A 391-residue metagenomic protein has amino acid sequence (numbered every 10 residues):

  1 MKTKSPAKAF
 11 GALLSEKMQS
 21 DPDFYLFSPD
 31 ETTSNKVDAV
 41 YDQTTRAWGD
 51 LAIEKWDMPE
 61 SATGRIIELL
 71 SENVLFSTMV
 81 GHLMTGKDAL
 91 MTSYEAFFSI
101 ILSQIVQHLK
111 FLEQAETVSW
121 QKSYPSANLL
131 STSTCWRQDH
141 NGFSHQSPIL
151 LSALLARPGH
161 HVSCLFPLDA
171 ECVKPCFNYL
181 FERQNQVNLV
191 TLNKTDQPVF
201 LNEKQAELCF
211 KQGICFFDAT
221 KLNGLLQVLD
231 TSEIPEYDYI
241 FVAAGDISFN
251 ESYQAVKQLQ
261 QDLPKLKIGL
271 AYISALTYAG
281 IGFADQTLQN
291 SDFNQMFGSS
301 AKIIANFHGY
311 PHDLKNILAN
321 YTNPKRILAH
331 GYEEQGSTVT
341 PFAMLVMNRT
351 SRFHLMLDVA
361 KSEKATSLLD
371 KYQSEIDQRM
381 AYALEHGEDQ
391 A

Functional and structural regions predicted by a protein language model:
M1-P198, L208, F283, N290 (+2 more regions): Thiamine diphosphate
S123-S126, S133-S152, G159, E182-A391: Thiamine diphosphate
